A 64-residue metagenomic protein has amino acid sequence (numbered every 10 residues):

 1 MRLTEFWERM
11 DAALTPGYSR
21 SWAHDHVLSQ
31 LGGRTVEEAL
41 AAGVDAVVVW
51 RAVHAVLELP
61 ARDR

Functional and structural regions predicted by a protein language model:
M1-R64: C-terminal alpha-helical interaction appendages
